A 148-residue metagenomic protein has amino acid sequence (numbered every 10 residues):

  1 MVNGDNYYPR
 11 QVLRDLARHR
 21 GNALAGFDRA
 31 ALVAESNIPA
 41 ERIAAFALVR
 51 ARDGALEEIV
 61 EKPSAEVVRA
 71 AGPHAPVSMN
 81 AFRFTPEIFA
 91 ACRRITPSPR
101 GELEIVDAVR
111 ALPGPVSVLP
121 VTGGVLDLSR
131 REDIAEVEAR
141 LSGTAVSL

Functional and structural regions predicted by a protein language model:
M1-Y7: Short beta-strand-to-loop acidic/aromatic patch adjacent to the donor-nucleotide binding site
V2, A31-V33, A135: Generic detector of bulky aromatic hydrophobic side chains
V2, R42-A45, L112: Short, basic and Ser/Thr-rich N-terminal targeting/leader segments
D5, D28, R130: Active-site glycine-centered loops adjacent to acidic/histidine catalytic or metal-binding residues that shape
Y7-Y8, L126: Glycine-/small-residue-rich active-site loops that bind phosphorylated ligands and cofactors
P9-P86, A90, I95: Conserved core of the sugar-phosphate nucleotidyltransferase
E58-L148: Conserved alpha/beta core of the MobA/IspD/sugar-nucleotide pyrophosphorylase nucleotidyltransferase superfamily
